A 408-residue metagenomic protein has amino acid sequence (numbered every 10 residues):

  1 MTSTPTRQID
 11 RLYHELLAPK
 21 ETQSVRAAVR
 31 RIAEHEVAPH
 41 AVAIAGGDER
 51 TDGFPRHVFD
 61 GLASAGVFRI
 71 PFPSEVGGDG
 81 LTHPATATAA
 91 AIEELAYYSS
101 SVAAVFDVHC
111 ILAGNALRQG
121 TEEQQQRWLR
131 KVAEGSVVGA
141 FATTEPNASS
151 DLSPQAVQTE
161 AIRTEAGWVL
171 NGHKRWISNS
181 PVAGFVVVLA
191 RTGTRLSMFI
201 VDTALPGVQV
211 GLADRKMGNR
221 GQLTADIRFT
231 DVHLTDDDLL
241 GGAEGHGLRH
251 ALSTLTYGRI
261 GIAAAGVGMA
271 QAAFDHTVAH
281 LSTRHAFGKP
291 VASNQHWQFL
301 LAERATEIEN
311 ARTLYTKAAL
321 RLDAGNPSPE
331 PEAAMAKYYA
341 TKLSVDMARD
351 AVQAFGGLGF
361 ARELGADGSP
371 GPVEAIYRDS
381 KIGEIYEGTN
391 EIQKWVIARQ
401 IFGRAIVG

Functional and structural regions predicted by a protein language model:
M1-Y97, Q124, G135, R163-G167 (+1 more regions): Alpha-helical interface subdomain recognition
V37, A103-E123, S153: N-terminal glycine-rich flavin-associated loop
T82-H83, L152-Q155, N179-A183, R220-Q222: Short glycine/proline-enriched turns and hinge-like loops at secondary-structure junctions
G135-E145: A short, Trp-centered hydrophobic/proline-enriched beta-strand micro-motif
A148-S153, V157, W168, R191: Hydrophobic, small-residue-rich alpha-helical packing segments that form membrane-like cores
A156, P206-T235: Flexible, small-/acidic-enriched active-site or ligand-binding loops
N171-V210: A short core secondary-structure module
T230-R249: Long, acidic (Asp/Glu-rich), low-complexity accessory segments flanking structured domains
